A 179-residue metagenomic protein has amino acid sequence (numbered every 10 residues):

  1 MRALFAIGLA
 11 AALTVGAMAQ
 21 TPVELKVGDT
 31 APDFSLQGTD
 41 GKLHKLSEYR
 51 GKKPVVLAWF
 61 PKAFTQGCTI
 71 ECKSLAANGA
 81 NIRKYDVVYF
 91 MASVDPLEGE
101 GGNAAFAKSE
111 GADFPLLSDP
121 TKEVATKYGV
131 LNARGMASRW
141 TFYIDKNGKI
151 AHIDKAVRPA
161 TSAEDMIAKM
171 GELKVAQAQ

Functional and structural regions predicted by a protein language model:
A3-A6, L13-D33, A178-Q179: N-proximal helix/coil linker or "cap" segments that precede and/or mark the start of modular domains
L25, S35-P54: A short beta-strand-turn-helix
D40, T121, K146-N147: Residue-level recognition of short loop/turn positions
L46-T69, K73: Short active-site neighborhood of thiol/selenol oxidoreductases, capturing the structured segment around
F64, T69-E110, P120-T126: Structural microenvironment flanking redox-active thiols in thiol-disulfide oxidoreductases
A137-Q179: Thiol-/selenol-based redox modules, centered on thioredoxin-like and closely related oxidoreductase domains
